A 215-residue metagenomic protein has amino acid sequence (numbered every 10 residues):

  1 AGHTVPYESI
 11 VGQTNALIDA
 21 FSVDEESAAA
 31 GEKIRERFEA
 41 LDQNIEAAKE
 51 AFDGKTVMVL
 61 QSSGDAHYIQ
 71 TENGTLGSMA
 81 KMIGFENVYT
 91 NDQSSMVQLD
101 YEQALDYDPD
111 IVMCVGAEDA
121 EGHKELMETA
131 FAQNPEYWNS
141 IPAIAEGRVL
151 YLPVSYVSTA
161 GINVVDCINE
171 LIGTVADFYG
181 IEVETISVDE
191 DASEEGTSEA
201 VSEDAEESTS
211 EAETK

Functional and structural regions predicted by a protein language model:
A1, Y101-C114: Proline-aspartate-enriched helix->loop->beta-strand connector
G2-T4, A16-K33, G64-Q70, V154-G161: Second-shell loop/turn segments in exported
V5-D19, F52, C114-E195, E199 (+1 more regions): Structured C-terminal subdomain patch of bacterial secreted/periplasmic proteins
N15-E26, E39, Q43-E50, K81-F85 (+3 more regions): Sec-exported extracytoplasmic/periplasmic mature domains
S27-I83: Basic- and aromatic-lined ligand-binding clefts that recognize polyanionic substrates
D92-Y101: Short helix-initiation/N-cap motifs at beta->coil->alpha
E199-K215: Long, low-complexity, intrinsically disordered segments
